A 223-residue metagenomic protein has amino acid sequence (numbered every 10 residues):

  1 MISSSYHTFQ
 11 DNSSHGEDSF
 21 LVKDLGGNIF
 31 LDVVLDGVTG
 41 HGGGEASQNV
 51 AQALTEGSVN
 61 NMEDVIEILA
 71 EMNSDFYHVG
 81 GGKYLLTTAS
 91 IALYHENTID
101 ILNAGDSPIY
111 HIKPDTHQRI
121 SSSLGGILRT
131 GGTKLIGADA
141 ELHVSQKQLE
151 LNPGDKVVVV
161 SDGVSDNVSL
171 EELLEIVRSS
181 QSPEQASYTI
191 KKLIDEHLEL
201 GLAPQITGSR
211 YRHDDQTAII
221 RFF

Functional and structural regions predicted by a protein language model:
M1-F223: PP2C/PPM-type serine/threonine phosphatase catalytic domain
